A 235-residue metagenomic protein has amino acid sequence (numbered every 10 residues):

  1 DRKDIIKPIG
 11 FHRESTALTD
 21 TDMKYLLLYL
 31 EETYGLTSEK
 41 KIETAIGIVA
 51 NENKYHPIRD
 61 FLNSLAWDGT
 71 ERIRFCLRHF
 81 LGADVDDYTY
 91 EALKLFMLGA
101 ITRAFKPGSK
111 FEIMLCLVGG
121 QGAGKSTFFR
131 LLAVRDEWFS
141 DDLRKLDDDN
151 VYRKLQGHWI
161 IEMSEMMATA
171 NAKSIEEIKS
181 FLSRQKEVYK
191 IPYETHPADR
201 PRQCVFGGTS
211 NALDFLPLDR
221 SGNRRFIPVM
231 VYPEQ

Functional and structural regions predicted by a protein language model:
D1-F75, D87-E91: N-terminal nucleic-acid engagement/recognition segments and initiation subdomains in replication, restriction
I46-Q156, I160: P-loop NTPase catalytic core of nucleic-acid-dependent motor ATPases
S126, S164, I178, G207 (+1 more regions): Conserved RecA-like P-loop NTPase ATPase core
N150-G157, I191-T209: AAA+/SF3 P-loop NTPase mechanochemical coupling elements
G157-W159, R184-Q185, R202-V205, S221-I227: Short glycine-/polar-rich loops that comprise or flank the Walker A/P-loop and associated switch/sensor motifs
W159-L182, L216-G222: Conserved AAA+/SF3 P-loop NTPase catalytic/coupling segment centered on the Walker-B
I175-A198: Conserved catalytic/switch belt of AAA+ P-loop NTPases
L216-Q235: A short helix-turn-beta junction within AAA+ P-loop NTPase domains corresponding to the substrate/partner-engaging
